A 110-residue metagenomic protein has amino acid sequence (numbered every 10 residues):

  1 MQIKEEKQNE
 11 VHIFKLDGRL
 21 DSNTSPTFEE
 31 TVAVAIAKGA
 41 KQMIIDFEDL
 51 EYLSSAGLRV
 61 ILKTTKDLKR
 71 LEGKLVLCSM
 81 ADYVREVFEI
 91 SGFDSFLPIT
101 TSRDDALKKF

Functional and structural regions predicted by a protein language model:
M1-K15: Short beta-strand/loop segment at the start of cytosolic alpha/beta domains
Q8-E10, E48, D104: Conserved catalytic submotifs in the C-terminal HATPase_c
L20-F96: Amphipathic alpha-helical interaction surfaces in cytosolic regulatory modules
D82, D104-D105: Acidic phosphotransfer microenvironment of two-component signaling modules
P98-S102: Short acidic-hydrophobic, aromatic-tinged amphipathic segments that line or gate anion-handling sites
